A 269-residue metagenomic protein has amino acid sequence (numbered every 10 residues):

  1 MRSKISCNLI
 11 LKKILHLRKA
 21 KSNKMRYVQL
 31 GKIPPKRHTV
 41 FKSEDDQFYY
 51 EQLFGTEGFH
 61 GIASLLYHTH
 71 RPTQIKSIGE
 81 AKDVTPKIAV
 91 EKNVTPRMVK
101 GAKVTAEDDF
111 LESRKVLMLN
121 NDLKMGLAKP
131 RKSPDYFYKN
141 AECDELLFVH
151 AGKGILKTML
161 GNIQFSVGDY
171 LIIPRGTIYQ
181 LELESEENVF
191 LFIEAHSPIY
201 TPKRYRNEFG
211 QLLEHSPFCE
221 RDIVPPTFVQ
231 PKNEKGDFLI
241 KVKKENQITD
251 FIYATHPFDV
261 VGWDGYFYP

Functional and structural regions predicted by a protein language model:
K4, K12-I14: Charged/polar low-complexity intrinsically disordered segments
I10-K12, C219: Compositionally biased, low-structure terminal segments
R18-P269: Jelly-roll (double-stranded beta-helix
